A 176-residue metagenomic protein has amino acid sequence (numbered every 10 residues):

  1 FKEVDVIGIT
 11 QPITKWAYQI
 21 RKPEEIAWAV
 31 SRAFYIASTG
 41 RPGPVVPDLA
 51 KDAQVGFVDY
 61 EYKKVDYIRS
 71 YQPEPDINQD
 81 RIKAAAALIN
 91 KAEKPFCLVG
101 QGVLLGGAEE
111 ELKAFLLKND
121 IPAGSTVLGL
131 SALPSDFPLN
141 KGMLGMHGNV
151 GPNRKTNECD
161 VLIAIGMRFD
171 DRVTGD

Functional and structural regions predicted by a protein language model:
F1-D176: N-terminal alpha/beta PP-like core and its mobile active-site loop of ThDP/TPP-dependent enzymes
